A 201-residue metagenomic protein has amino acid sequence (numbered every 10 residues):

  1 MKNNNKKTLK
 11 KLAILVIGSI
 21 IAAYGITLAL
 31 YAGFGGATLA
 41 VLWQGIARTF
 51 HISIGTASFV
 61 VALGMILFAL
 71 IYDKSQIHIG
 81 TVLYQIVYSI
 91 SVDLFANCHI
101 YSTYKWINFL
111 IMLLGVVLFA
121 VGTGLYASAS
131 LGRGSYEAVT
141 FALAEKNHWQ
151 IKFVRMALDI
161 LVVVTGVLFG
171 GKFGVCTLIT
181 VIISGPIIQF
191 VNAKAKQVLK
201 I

Functional and structural regions predicted by a protein language model:
K2-I201: Core subunits and conserved enzymes of cellular information-processing and envelope-translocation systems across
